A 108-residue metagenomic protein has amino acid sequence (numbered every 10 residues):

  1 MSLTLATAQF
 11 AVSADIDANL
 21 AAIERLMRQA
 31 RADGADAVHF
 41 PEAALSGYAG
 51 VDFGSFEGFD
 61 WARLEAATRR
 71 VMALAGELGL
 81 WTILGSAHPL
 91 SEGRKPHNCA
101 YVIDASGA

Functional and structural regions predicted by a protein language model:
M1, A8, A49-F53: A generic structural signal for ordered alpha-helices
S2-A14, C99: Active-site-proximal beta-strand elements of phosphoester/diester hydrolases
I16, R25-A105: Cys-nucleophile CN-hydrolase/nitrilase-fold catalytic domain and related Cys-dependent amidase chemistry that acts on
